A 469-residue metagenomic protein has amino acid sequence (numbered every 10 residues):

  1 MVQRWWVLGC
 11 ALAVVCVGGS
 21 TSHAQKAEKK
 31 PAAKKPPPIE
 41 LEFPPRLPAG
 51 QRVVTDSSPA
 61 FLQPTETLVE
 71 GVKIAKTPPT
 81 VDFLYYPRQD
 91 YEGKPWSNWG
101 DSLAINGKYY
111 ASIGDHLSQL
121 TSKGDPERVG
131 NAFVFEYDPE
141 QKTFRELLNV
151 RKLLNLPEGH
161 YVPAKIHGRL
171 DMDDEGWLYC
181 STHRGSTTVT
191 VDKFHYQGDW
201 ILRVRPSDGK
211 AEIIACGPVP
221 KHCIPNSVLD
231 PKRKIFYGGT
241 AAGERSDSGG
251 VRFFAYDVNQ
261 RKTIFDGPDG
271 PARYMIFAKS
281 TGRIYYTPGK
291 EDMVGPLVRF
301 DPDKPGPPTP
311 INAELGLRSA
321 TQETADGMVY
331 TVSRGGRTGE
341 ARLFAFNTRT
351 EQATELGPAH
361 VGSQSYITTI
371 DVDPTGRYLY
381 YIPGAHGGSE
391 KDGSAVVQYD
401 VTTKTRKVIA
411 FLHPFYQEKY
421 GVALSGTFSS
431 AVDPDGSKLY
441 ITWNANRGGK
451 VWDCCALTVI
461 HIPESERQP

Functional and structural regions predicted by a protein language model:
P59-L62, G71-K73, P79-Y91, R145-P163 (+4 more regions): Surface-exposed loop and turn segments in beta-propeller and other repeat-based domains that flank or scaffold
D82-A132: Beta-strand-rich domains and repeat architectures in extracellular enzymes and scaffolds, especially beta-propellers
K94-G100, L154-L170, V219-L229, P268-S280 (+3 more regions): Repeated scaffold domains used in trafficking and secretory/extracellular systems, primarily beta-propellers
W99, V129-S186, G217-P220: Blade-loop segments of beta-propeller domains
G114-A132, C180-Q197, T240-G249, V332-R337 (+2 more regions): Short, conserved, GDST-rich strand-edge loop motifs in beta-rich repeat architectures
V129-K142, H195-G209, G250-N259, L297-D301 (+3 more regions): Beta-propeller blade signature
V361-V401: Loop/turn-rich, solvent-exposed surfaces of beta-rich toroidal or solenoidal domains
Y420-P469: Blade-level signature of beta-propeller repeat domains, shared across WD40, Kelch, NHL, RCC1 and BNR/Asp-box propellers
